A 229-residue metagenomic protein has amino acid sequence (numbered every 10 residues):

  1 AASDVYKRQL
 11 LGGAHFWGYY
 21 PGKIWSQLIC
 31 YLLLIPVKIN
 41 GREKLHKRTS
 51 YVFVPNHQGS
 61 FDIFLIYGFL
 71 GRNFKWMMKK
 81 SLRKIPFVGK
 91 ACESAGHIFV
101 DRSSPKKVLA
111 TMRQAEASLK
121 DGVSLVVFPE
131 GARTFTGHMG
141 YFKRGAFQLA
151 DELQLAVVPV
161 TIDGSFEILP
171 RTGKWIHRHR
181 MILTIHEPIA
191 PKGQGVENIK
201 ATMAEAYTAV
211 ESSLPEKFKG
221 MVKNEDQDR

Functional and structural regions predicted by a protein language model:
A1-Y6: Short, small-residue-biased leader/transition segments that mark boundaries at the very start of proteins
K7-F61, L65-G68: N-terminal signal-anchor transmembrane helix
I29, I66, A91, Q148-E152: Hydrophobic/aromatic ligand-binding patch that stacks against planar heteroaromatic rings of cofactors or nucleotides
L33-N40, V108-L109, S165-E167: Short gly/ser/thr-rich secondary-structure transition/capping motifs
Q58-A110, Q114: Membrane-embedded segments
L109-R229: Non-catalytic C-terminal accessory region of glycerolipid acyltransferases and related lyso-lipid remodeling enzymes
